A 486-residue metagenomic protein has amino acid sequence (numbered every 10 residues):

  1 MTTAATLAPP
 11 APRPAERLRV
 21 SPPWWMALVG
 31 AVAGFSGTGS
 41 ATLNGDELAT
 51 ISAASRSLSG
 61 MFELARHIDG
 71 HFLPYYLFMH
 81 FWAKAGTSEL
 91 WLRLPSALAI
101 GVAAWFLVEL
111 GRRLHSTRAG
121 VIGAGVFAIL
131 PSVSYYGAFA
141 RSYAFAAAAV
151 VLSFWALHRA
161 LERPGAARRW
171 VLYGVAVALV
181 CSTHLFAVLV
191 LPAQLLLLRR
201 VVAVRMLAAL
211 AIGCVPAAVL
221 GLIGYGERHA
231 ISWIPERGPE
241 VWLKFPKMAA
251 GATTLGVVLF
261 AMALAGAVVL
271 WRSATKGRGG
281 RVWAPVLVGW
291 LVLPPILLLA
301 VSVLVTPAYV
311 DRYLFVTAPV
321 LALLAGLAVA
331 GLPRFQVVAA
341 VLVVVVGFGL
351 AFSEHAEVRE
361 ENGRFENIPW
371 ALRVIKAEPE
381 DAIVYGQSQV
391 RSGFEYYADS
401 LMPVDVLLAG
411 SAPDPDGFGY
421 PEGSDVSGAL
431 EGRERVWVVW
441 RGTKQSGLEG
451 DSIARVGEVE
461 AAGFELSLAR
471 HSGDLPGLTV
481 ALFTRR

Functional and structural regions predicted by a protein language model:
T3, L7, L18-R486: Membrane-proximal helix-loop-helix interfaces that form the catalytic/acceptor-binding platform of multi-pass membrane
R13-R17: N- or domain-start disorder-to-order transition segments that initiate the globular core
